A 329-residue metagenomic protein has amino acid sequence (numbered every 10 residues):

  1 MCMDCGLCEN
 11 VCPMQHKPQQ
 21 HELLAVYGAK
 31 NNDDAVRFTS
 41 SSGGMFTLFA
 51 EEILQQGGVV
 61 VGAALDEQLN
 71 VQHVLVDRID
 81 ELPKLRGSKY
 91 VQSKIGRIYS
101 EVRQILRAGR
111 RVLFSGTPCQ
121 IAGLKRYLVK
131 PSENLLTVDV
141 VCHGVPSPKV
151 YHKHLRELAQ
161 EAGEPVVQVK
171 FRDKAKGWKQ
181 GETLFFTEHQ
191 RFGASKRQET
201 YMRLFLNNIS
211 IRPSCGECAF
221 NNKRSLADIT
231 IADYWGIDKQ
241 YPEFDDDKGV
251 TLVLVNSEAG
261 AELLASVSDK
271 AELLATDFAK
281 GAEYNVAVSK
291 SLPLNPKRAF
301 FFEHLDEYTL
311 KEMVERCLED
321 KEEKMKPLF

Functional and structural regions predicted by a protein language model:
M1-F38, Q68-V71, L75-D77, E81-P83 (+2 more regions): Non-heme iron-sulfur electron-transfer modules
M1-Q15, S41-G44, C119, R212-C218: Cysteine-centered iron-sulfur cluster-binding motifs in ferredoxin-type domains/subunits of redox enzymes
S40, G44-L48, E52-R107: Portal/gating segments that form or line small-molecule/metal binding sites
S41-G44, E67, F114-L124, G144-P146: Gly/Ser/Thr-rich loops at beta-strand to alpha-helix junctions that form or flank small-molecule/cofactor-binding
Q56-V59, E164-F329: Long, compositionally biased charged/polar accessory segments in the mid-to-C-terminal portions of proteins
H73-V74, G123-Y127, S147-Y151: A short acidic (Asp/Glu
S88-L113, P118-T137, H154: Conserved nucleotide-cofactor-binding alpha/beta core module
E133-E157, E283-Y284: Short, flexible loop segments at boundaries between secondary-structure elements
